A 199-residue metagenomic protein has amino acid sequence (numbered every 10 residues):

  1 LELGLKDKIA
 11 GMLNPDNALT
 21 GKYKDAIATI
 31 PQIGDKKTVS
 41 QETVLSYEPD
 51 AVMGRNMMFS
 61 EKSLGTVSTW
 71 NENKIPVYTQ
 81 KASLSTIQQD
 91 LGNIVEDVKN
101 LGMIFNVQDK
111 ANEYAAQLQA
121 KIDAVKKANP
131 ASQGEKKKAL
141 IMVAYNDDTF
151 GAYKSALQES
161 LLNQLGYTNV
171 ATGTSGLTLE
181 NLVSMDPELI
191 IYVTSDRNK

Functional and structural regions predicted by a protein language model:
L1, L5, S40, S63-T66 (+8 more regions): Stable alpha-helical elements in mature extracytoplasmic
L1-Y47, A51-M57, V170: A short, structured surface patch at a secondary-structure boundary
L5, A26, N73-K74, L165: Short, structured coil segments at secondary-structure junctions
A10-L13, A51-R55, V77-K81, K137-V143 (+3 more regions): Structural recognition of the beta-strand scaffold that forms the well-ordered cores of secreted hydrolase catalytic
N17-K22, A26, K37, F150-L177: Alpha-helical, coiled-coil/dimerization segments enriched in small aliphatic residues
M58-E72, Y192-K199: A ligand-binding cleft/hinge motif common to bilobed small-molecule-binding domains
T66-A144, T172-G173: Extracytoplasmic substrate-binding proteins
E159-L161, L177-S195: Ligand-binding pocket segment of bilobal, Venus flytrap-like solute-binding proteins
